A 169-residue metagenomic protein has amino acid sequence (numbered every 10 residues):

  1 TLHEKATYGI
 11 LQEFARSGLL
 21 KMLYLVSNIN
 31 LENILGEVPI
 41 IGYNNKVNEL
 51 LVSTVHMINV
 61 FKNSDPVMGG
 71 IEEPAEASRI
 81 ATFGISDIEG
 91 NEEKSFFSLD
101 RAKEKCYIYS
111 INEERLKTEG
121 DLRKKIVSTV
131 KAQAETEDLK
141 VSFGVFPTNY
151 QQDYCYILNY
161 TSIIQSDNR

Functional and structural regions predicted by a protein language model:
T1-R169: Tubulin/FtsZ superfamily GTPase core signature
